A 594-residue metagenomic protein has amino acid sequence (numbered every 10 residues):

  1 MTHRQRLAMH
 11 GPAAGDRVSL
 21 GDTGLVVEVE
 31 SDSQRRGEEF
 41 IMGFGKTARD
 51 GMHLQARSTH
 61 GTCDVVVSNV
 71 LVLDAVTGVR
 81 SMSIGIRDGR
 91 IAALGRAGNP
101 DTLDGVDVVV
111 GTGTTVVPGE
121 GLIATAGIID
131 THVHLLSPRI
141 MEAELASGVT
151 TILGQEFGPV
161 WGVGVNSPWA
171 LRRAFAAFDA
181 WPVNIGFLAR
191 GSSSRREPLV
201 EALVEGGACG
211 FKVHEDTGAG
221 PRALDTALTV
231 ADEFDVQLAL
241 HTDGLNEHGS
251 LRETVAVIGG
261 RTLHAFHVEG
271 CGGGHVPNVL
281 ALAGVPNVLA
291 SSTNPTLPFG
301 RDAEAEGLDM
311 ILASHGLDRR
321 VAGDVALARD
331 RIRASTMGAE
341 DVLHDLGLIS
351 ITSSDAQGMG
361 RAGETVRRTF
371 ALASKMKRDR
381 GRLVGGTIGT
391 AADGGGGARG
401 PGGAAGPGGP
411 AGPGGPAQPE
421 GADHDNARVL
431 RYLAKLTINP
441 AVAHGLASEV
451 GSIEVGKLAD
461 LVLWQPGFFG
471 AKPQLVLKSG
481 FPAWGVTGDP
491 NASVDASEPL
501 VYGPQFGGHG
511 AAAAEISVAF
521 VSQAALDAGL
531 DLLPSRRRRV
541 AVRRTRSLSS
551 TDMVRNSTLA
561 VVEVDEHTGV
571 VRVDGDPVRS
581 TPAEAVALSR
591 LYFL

Functional and structural regions predicted by a protein language model:
M1-A56, R96, G111-A124, M141-A223 (+3 more regions): Divalent-metal coordination cores built from histidine and acidic residues
M1-G105, L145-T151, R333-S350, A356-L594: Active-site microenvironment of metallo-dependent hydrolases
V66, T115, G127-I129, L238 (+1 more regions): Residue-level marker for buried hydrophobic side chains located in beta-strands that build the well-ordered beta-sheet
N69-V72, V79, L136-R139, A170-R172 (+3 more regions): Short alpha-helical segments and helix-capping/turn motifs at coil-helix boundaries
A126-S137, L238-L245, V571: Histidine-centered catalytic micro-motifs
H134, F157, R190, D216 (+9 more regions): An acidic- and aromatic-residue-enriched active-site/binding cleft used to recognize and process polar
S167-L171, L224, H248-L251, V366 (+2 more regions): Amphipathic alpha-helical segments in well-structured domains
G210-G397, G414-L430, V442-H444, V486: Active-site core of metal-dependent hydrolases
